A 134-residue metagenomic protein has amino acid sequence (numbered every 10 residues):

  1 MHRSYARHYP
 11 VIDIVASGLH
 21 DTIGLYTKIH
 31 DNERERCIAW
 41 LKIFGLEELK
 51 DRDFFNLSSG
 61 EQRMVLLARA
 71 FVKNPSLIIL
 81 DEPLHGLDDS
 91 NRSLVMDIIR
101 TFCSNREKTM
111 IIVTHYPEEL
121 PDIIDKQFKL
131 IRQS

Functional and structural regions predicted by a protein language model:
R7-G24: Q-loop/switch helix immediately C-terminal to the Walker
D31-L49: Conserved ABC ATPase "signature" region
D53-L57, E61: Conserved ABC ATPase signature
L67-A68: Hydrophobic anchor residue at the start of the ABC signature
N74: Conserved catalytic motifs of ABC-family nucleotide-binding domains
I78-E82: Catalytic Walker B motif of ABC-type/P-loop ATPase nucleotide-binding domains
D88: ABC-family nucleotide-binding domains
